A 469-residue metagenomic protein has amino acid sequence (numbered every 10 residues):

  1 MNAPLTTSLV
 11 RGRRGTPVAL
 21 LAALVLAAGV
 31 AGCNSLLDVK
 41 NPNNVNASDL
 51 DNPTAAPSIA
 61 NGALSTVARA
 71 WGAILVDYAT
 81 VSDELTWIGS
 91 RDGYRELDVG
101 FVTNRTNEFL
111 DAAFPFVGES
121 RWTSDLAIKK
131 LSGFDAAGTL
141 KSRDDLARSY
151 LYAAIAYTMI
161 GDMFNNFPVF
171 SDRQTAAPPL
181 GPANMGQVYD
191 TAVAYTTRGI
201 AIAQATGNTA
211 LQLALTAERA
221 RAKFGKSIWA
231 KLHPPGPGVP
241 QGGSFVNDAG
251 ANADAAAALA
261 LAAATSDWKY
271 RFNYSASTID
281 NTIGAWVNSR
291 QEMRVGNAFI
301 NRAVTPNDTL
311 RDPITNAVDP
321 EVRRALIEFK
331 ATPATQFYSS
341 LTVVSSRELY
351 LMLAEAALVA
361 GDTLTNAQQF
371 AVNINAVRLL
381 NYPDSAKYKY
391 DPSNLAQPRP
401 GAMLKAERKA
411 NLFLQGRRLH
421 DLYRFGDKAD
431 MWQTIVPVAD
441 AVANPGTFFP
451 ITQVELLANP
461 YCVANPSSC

Functional and structural regions predicted by a protein language model:
M1-R13: N-terminal secretory signal peptides that target proteins for export/translocation
A19-G29: Bacterial N-terminal signal peptides
C33-S82, T86, A386, P398 (+1 more regions): Membrane-proximal, proline-rich intrinsically disordered regions
N34, V193-T196, L213-D267, N366: Aromatic-residue-lined binding/catalytic grooves and analogous aromatic/hydrophobic interfacial grooves in multimeric
P57, Y94-M163, R198-G207, F337-V344 (+3 more regions): Conserved, well-structured interaction surfaces
G161-P168, G225-P235, V359-T363: Short coil/turn linking the two alpha-helices of tandem helical-hairpin repeats
Y189, P235-Y350, P383-D391, Q397 (+5 more regions): Hydrophobic-face positions in mid-chain alpha helices that act as interaction patches
